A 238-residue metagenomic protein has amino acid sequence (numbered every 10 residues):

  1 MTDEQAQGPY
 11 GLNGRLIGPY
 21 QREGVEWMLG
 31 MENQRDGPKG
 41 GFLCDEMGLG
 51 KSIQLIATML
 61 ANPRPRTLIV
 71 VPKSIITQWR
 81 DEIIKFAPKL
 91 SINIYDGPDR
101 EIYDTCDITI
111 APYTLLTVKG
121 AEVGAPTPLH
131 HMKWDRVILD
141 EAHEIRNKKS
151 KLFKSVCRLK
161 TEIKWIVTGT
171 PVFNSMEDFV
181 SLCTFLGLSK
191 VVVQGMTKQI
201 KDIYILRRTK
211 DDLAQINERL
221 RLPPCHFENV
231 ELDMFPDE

Functional and structural regions predicted by a protein language model:
M1-R15, L29, N33, P63-S150 (+1 more regions): SF2 helicase/translocase NTPase motor core, specifically the RecA-like lobe 1 inter-motif segment between Walker
T2-G8, A61, L159-T161, D178-T184 (+1 more regions): Surface-exposed beta-strand-to-loop junctions that form interaction patches on eukaryotic regulatory domains
G18-R22: N-terminal pre-Walker A segment at the start of P-loop NTPase domains
M28, E46, T58-N62, W79 (+1 more regions): Hydrophobic residues on the short alpha-helix immediately C-terminal to a glycine-rich phosphate/catalytic loop
G37-T58: Walker A/P-loop
G40-G41, T67, W165: Conserved beta-strand position immediately N-terminal to the Walker
I110-A111, L115, K151-C157, F185-E238: Inter-lobe coupling linker of SF2 helicases/translocases
L129-L139, H143-G195: Signature of the SF2 helicase/ATPase Hel1-core->accessory helical subdomain module
